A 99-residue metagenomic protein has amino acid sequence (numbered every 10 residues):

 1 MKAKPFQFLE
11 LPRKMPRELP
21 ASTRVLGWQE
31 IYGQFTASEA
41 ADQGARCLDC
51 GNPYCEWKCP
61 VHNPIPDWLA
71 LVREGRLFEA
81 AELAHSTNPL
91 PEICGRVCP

Functional and structural regions predicted by a protein language model:
M1-P99: Ferredoxin-type iron-sulfur electron-transfer modules and their immediate structural context
